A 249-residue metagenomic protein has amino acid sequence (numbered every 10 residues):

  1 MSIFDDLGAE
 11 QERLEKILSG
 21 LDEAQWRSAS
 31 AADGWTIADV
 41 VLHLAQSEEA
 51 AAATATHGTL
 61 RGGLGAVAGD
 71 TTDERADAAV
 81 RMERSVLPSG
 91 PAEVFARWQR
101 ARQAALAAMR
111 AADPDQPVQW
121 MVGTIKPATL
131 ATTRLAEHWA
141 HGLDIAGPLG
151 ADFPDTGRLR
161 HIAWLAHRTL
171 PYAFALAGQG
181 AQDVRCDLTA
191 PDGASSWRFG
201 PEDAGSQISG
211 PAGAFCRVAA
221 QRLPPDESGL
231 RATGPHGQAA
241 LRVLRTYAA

Functional and structural regions predicted by a protein language model:
M1-G34, D39-L42: Basic, Lys/Arg-rich alpha-helical nucleic-acid-recognition elements, primarily the DNA-binding modules of transcription
M1-S2, E49-L106, R110: Short, helix-capping/interhelical loops that line the mouth of catalytic, cofactor-, or ligand-binding pockets
F4-L7, F95-W98, A131-R134: Hydrophobic packing residues in well-ordered alpha-helices of helical domains and bundles
E10-R13, I17, S47, A101-A104 (+2 more regions): Amphipathic, well-ordered alpha-helical segments in soluble domains
S19-S30, R102-L130: Acidic interhelical loop/turn segments
R27-D70, W120-L176, F215: Short, contiguous alpha-helical
L176-G213: Glycine/small-residue-rich hydrophobic helix-like segments
D203-A249: C-terminal interaction segments
